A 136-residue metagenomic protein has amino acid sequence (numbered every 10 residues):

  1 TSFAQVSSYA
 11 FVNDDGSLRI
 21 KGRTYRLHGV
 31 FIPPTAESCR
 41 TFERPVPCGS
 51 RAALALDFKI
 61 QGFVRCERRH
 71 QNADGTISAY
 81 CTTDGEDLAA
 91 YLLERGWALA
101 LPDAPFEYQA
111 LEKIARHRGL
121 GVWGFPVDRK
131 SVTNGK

Functional and structural regions predicted by a protein language model:
T1-K136: Small beta-barrel nucleic-acid-binding modules, primarily SNase/OB-fold domains and secondarily Tudor-like barrels
